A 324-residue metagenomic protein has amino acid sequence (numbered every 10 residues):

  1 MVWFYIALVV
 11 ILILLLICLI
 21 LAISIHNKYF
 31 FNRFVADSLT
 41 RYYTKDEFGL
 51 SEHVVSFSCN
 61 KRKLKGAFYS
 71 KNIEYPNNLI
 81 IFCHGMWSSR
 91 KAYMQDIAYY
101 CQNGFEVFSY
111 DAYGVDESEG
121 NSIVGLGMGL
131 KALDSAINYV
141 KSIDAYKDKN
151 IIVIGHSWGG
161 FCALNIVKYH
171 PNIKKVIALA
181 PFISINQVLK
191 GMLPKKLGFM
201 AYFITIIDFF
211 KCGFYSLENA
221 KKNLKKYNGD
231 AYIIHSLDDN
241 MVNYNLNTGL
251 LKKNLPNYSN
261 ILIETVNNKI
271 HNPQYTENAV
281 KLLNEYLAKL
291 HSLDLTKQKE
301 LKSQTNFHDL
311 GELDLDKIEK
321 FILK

Functional and structural regions predicted by a protein language model:
W3-S58, K65-Y69, L287-K302: An N-terminal hydrophobic leader/cap segment in hydrolases
M86-Y99: The serine-hydrolase catalytic nucleophile loop
I97-E119: Conserved alpha/beta-hydrolase
I123-D144: Alpha/beta-hydrolase active-site loop
N165-F214: Hydrolase active-site cap/lid region
Y227, I233-D239: Short beta-strand/loop motif that positions the catalytic acidic residue of the alpha/beta-hydrolase fold
N243-K253, A279: Short alpha-helix in the alpha/beta-hydrolase fold that links the catalytic acid
Y258-K324: C-terminal catalytic histidine-bearing segment of alpha/beta-hydrolase fold enzymes
